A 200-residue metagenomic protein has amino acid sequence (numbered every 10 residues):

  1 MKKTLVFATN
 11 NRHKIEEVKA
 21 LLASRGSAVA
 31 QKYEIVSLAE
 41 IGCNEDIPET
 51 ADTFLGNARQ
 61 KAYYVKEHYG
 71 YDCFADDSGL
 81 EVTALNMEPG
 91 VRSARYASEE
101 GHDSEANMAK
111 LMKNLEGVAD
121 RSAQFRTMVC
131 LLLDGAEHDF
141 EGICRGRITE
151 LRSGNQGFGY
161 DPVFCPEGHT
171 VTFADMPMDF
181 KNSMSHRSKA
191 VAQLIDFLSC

Functional and structural regions predicted by a protein language model:
K2-V6, R12-R25, V29, Y33-C200: Anionic-ligand binding patches
